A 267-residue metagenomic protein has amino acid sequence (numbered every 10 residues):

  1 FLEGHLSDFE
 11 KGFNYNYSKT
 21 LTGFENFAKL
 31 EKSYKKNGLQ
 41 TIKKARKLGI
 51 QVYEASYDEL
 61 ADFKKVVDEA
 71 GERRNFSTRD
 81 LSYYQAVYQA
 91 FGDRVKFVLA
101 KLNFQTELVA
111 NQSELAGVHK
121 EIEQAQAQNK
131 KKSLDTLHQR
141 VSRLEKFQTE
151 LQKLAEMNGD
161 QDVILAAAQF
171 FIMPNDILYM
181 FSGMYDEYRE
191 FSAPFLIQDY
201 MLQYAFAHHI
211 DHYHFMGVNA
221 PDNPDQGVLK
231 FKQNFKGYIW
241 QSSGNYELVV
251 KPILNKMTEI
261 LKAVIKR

Functional and structural regions predicted by a protein language model:
F1-Y188, P221: A conserved beta-strand-loop-helix scaffold within acyl/acetyltransferase catalytic domains
L2-N26, H208-R267: Active-site/acyl-donor-binding loops of N-acyltransferases
D62, Y83-A86, L196-Y200, G227-K230: Alpha-helical elements of Rossmann-like donor-binding domains used by nucleotide-donor carbohydrate transfer enzymes
R189-Q203: Conserved acetyl-CoA-binding loop-helix of GNAT-fold acetyltransferases
